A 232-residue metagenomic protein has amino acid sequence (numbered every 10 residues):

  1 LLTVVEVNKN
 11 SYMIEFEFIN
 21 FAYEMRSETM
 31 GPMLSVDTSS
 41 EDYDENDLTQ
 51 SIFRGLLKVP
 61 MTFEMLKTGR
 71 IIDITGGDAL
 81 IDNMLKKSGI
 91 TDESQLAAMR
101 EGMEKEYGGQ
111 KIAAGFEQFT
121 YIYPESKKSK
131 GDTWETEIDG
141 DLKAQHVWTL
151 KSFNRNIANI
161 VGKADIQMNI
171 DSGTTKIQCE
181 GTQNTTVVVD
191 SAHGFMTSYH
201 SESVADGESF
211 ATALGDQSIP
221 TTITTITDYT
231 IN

Functional and structural regions predicted by a protein language model:
L1-N232: Signature of exported/secreted
